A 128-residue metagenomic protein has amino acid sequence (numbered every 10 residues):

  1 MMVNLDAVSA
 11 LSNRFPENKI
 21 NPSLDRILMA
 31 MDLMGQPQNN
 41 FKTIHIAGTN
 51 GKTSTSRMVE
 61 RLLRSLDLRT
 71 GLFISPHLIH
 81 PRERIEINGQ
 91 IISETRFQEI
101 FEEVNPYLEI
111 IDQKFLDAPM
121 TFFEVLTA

Functional and structural regions predicted by a protein language model:
M1-G48, T55-L66, L72-F73, Q113-L116: Short functional linear segments
L5, N21-L24, T53, I91-E94 (+2 more regions): Electropositive phosphate-/nucleotide-binding environments in soluble metabolic enzymes
D32, Q36-N39, S65-A128: ATP-dependent carboxylate-amine ligase catalytic core
K52-S56, I79-R82: Short active-site-adjacent helix-start/loop capping segments
